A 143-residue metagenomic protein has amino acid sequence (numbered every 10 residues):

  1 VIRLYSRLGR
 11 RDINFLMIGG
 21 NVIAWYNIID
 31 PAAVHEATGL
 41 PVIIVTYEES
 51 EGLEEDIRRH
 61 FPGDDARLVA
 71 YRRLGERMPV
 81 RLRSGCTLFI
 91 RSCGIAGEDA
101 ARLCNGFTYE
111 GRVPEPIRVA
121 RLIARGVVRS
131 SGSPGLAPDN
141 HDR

Functional and structural regions predicted by a protein language model:
V1-R3: A general "terminal functional-core" signal
Y5, T38, F61, T108-G111: Structural signal for hydrophobic packing residues in well-ordered secondary-structure cores of soluble enzyme domains
Y5-A33, V42-T46: Ordered, amphipathic secondary-structure segments that act as subunit-interaction surfaces in large macromolecular
R10, N14, P79-R83, D99: Alpha-helical context
I23-I29, L88-I95: Short, exposed beta-strand "edge-strand" segments with a Pro/Gly-rich flavor and a Y/T-containing core
Y26, L53, G97-A100: Short active-site-adjacent structural elements
D30-L88: Long, charge-dense
S92-R143: Charge-patterned, long linear interaction tracts outside catalytic cores
